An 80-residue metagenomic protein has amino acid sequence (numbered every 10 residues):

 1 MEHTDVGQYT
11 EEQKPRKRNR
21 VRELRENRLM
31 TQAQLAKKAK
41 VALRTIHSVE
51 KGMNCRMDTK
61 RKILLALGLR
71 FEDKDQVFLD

Functional and structural regions predicted by a protein language model:
E2-N27: A short, Lys/Arg-rich alpha-helix, primarily the initiator
N19-K38, K62: Short basic helix-loop element that most often maps to the first helix and adjoining turn of HTH DNA-binding modules
Q34, T45, D73: Residues in the helix-turn-helix
K40-N54: Recognition helix of helix-turn-helix/homeodomain-like DNA-binding domains that insert into the DNA major groove
D58-D75: DNA major-groove recognition helix of helix-turn-helix/homeodomain DNA-binding modules
V77-D80: Short hydrophobic/aromatic patches at helix-to-coil boundaries
